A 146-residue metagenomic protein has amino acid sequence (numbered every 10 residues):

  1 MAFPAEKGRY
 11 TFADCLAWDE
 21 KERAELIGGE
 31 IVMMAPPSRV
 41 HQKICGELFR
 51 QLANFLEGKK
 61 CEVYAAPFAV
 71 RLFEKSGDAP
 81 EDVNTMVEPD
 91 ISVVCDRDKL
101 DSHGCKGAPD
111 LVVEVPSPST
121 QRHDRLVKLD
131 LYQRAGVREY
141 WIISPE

Functional and structural regions predicted by a protein language model:
M1-E146: Gly/Pro/Ser/Thr-rich low-complexity, intrinsically disordered segments predominantly at protein N-termini
